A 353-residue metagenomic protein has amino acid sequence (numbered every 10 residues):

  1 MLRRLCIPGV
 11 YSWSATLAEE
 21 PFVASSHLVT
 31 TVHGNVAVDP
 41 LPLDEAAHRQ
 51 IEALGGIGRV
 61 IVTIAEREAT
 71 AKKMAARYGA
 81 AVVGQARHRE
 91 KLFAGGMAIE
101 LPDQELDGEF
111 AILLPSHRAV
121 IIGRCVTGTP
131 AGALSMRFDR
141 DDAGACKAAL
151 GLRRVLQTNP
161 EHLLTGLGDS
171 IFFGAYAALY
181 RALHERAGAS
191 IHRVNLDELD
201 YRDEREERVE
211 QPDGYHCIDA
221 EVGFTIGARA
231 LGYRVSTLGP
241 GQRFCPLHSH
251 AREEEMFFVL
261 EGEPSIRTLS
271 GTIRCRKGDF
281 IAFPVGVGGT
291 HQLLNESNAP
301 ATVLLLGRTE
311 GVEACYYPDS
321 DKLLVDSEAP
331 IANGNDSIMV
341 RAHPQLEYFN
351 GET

Functional and structural regions predicted by a protein language model:
L2, P8-Y11, L17-E20, G34-L43 (+1 more regions): Metallo-beta-lactamase
S12, A18-R59, P240: Pre-active-site segment of Zn-dependent metallo-hydrolases
P42-E90, E161-H162: Active-site metal-binding motif and surrounding structural segment of the metallo-beta-lactamase
A189-A230, Y316-T353: A short, N-terminal "cap"/entry segment at the start of jelly-roll beta-barrel domains of the cupin/DSBH fold
H216-E221, R234-H250, G288: Conserved short histidine dyad/triad with adjacent acidic residue
V235-G239, S249-T268, L306-E310: Short, conserved beta-strand element in jelly-roll/cupin
S270-G286: Short acidic-glycine-tyrosine-enriched beta hairpin
V285-E313: Ligand-binding loop in jelly-roll beta-barrel domains
